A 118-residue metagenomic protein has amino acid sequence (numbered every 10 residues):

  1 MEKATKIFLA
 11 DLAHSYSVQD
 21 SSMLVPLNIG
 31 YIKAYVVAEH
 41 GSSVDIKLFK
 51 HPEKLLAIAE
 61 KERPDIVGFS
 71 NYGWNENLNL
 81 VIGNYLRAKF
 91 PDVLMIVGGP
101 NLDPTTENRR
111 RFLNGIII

Functional and structural regions predicted by a protein language model:
K3-I7: Extreme N-terminal starter segment of soluble prokaryotic enzymes
A10-H14: Short loop/turn segments at strand-loop or loop-helix junctions that form parts of catalytic or ligand-binding pockets
S15, Q19, I66-F69: A near-ubiquitous, low-amplitude feature marking generic local secondary-structure context
Y16-I29: Glycine- and acidic-residue-enriched helix-capping/strand-helix junction motifs
Y35-V37, S43-I118: Glycine-rich beta-alpha loop elements in corrinoid/cobalamin-binding modules across cobalamin-dependent enzymes
